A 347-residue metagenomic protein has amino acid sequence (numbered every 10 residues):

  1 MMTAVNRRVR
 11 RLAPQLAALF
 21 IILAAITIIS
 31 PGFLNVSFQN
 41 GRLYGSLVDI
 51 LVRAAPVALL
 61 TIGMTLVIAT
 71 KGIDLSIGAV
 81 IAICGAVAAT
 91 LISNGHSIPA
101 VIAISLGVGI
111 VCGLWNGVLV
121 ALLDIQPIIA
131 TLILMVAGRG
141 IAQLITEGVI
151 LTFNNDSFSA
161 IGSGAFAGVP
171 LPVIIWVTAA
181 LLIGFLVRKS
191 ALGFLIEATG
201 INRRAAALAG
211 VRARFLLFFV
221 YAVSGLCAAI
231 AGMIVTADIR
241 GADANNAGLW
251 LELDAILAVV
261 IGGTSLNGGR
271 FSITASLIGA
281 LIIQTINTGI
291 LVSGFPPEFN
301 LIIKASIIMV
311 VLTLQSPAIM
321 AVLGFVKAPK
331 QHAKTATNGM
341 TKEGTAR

Functional and structural regions predicted by a protein language model:
M1-G32, I201, L208-F215, D238 (+1 more regions): Cytosolic-side transmembrane-helix boundaries in multi-pass membrane proteins
T3-R10, T70-I73, S93, I110-T152 (+3 more regions): Short loop segments and helix-boundary regions at transmembrane helix junctions of multi-pass inner-membrane proteins
Q15-I28, M64-T65, M135-R139, I175-G184 (+4 more regions): Hydrophobic core segments of alpha-helical transmembrane domains in multi-pass membrane transport and ion-translocation
A24-T27, P31, L43-N94, V118-I125 (+2 more regions): Single transmembrane alpha-helix segments in multi-pass membrane proteins
F33-D49, A142-I145, A165, V187-R188 (+2 more regions): Inter-helical junctions in multi-pass inner-membrane proteins, predominant in energy-converting antiporter-like
S97, V101-S105, V111-N116, V120 (+2 more regions): Helix-loop-helix "hairpin" substructures at the membrane interface of multi-pass membrane proteins
L123, P127-S190, L216-F219, D238-A247 (+2 more regions): Transmembrane helix-bundle core of multi-pass membrane transporters and related energy-transducing complexes
A228, I239, D243-A305: Transmembrane alpha-helical segments in multi-pass inner-membrane proteins
